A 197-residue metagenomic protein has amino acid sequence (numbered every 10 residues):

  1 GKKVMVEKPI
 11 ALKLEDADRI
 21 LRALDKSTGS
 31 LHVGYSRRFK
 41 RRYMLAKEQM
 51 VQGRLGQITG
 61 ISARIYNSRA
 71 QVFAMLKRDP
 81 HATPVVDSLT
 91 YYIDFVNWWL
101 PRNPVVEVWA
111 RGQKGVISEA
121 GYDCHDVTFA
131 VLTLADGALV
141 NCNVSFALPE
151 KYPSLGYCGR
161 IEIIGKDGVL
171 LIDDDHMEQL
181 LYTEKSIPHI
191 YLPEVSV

Functional and structural regions predicted by a protein language model:
G1, L55, P193-V197: Short, intrinsically disordered, charge-balanced linker/junction segments flanking boundaries in proteins
G1-R38, G53: Beta-strand-loop-alpha-helix segment that lines the small-molecule cofactor/substrate pocket of alpha/beta enzymes
V6, L31-V33, S62, C142 (+1 more regions): Hydrophobic residues in well-ordered beta-strands that form the structural core
G29-H32, R37-D123: Predominantly a Rossmann-like dinucleotide-binding segment in NAD(P)-dependent oxidoreductases
I93-Q179: Contiguous beta-strand/loop segments that form the cofactor/metal-binding neighborhood of enzyme cores
K166, L171, P188-V197: C-terminal helical cap and adjacent loop that interface with cofactors, partners, or active-site loops
